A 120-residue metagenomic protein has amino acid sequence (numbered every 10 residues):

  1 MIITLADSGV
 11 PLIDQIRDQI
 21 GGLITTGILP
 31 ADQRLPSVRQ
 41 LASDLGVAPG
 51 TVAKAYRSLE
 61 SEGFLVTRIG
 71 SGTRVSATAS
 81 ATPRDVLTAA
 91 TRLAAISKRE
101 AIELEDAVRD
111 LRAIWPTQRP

Functional and structural regions predicted by a protein language model:
M1-R34, Q40, R84-P120: Extreme N-terminal segment that seeds HTH/winged-HTH DNA-binding domains in transcriptional regulators
I20, A42, R57-E60, S71 (+1 more regions): Sequence-pattern detector for short linear motifs and compositional/periodic biases rather than a specific fold
L23, I28, G46, V66-R68: Short glycine- and Lys/Arg-enriched binding-loop motifs that mark or flank ligand-binding interfaces
I28, T51, S71-T73: Gly/Ser/Thr-rich helix-start
R34-L35, T67-V75, A79: Short, Lys/Arg-rich nucleic-acid/phosphate-binding segment
R34-L65: N-terminal helix-turn-helix
L45, A79-S80, T117-P120: Short secondary-structure transition/capping segments
